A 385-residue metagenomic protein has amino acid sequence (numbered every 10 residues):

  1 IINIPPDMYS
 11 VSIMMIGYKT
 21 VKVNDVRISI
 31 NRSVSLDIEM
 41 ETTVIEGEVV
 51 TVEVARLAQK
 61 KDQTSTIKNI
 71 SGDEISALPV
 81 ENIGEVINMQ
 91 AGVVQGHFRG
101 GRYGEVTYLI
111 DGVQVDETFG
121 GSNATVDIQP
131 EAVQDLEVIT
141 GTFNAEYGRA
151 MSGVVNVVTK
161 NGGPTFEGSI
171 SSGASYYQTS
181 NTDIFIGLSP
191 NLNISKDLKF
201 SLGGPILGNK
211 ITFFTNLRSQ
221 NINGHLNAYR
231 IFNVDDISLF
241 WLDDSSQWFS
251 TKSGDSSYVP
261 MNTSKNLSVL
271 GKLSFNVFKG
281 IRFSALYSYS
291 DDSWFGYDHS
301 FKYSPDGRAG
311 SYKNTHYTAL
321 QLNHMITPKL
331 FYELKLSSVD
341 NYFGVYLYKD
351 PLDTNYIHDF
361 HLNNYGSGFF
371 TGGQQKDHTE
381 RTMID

Functional and structural regions predicted by a protein language model:
I1-V49, E53, K60: Periplasm-facing N-terminal accessory domains of Gram-negative outer-membrane beta-barrel systems
I2-N3, E74, V113-G141, I184-N193 (+2 more regions): Short acidic/polar hinge/loop motifs at secondary-structure boundaries that mediate gating or recognition
I38, Q90, I128-S171, D197-S201 (+1 more regions): A beta-strand signature from Gram-negative outer-membrane beta-barrel systems, especially the internal plug domain
V50-L78, Y103-L109, Q114-V115: N-terminal periplasmic "start-of-domain" segments of outer-membrane beta-barrel proteins
V54, I170-Y176, T215-S219, A285-Y289 (+1 more regions): Transmembrane beta-barrel strands of outer-membrane/channel proteins
L78-T118, Q134, S152-V154, V158-K160: Extracytoplasmic beta-strand/coil segments of soluble accessory domains associated with Gram-negative outer-membrane
N191-S293, N314-P328: Transmembrane beta-barrel wall of Gram-negative outer-membrane proteins
S284-D385: Replace "related TpsB outer-membrane translocases also match" with "some related outer-membrane beta-barrels such as
